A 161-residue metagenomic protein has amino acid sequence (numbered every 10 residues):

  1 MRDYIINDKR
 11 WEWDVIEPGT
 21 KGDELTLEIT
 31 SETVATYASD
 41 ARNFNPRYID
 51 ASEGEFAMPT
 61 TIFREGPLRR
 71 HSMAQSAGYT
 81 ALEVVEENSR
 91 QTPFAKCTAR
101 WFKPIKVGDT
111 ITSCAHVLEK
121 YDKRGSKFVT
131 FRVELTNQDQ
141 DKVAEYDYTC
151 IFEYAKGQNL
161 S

Functional and structural regions predicted by a protein language model:
M1-E17, K96, W101-S161: HotDog/MaoC-like acyl-thioester-processing domains
M1-K96, G157-S161: Hot-dog-fold acyl-thioester-processing enzymes
